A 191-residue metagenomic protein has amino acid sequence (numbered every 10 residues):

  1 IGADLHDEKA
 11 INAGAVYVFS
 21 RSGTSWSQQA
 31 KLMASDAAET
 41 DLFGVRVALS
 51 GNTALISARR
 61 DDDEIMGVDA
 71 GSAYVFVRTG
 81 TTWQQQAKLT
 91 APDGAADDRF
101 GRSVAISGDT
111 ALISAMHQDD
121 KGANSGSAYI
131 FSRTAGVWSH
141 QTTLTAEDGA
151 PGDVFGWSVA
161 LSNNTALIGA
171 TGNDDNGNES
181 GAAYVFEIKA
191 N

Functional and structural regions predicted by a protein language model:
I1-N191: Conserved beta-strand/short-helix segments that make up beta-rich extracellular adhesion/recognition modules
